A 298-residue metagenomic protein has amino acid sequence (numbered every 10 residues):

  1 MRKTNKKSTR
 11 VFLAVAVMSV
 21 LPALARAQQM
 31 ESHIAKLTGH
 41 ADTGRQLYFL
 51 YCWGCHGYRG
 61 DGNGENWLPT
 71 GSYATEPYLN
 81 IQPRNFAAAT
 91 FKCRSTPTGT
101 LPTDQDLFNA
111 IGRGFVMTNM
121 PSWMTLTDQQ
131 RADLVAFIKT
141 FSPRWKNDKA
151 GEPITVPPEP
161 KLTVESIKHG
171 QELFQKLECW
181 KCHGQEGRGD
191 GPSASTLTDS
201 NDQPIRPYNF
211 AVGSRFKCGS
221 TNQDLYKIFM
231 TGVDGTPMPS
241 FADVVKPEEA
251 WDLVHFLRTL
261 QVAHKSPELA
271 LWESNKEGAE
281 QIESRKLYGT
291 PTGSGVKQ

Functional and structural regions predicted by a protein language model:
R2-L13: Bacterial N-terminal signal peptides that target proteins for export
F12-P22: Bacterial N-terminal signal peptides
R26-Y48, W145-Q175, H264-E273, E283 (+2 more regions): Electrostatic cytochrome c docking/interface patches
A27-H40, G54-A89, W145-T163, L197 (+1 more regions): His/Cys-centered metal/cofactor-coordination and adjacent catalytic loops
T38-Y58, L162-R188, S195-S200, L253: Sequence/structural segment immediately N-terminal to covalent heme-attachment motifs in c-type and related
D61-G62, R188-G189, P247: Short, non-ligating residues that shape and space the ligands of small metal-coordination modules and catalytic
G71-L126, R131-I138, T196-R258: Extracytoplasmic electron-transfer domains, predominantly the class I c-type cytochrome c fold
T103, W123-Q171, Q185, F256: Extended surface/linker regions that mediate inter-domain or inter-protein docking in multi-component redox
